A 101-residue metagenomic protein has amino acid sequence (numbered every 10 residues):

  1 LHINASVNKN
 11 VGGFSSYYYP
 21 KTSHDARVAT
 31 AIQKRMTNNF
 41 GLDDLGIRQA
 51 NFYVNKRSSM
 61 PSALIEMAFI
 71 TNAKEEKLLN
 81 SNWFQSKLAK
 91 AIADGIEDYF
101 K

Functional and structural regions predicted by a protein language model:
L1-K101: Active-site-proximal helix/loop segments of hydrolytic enzymes
